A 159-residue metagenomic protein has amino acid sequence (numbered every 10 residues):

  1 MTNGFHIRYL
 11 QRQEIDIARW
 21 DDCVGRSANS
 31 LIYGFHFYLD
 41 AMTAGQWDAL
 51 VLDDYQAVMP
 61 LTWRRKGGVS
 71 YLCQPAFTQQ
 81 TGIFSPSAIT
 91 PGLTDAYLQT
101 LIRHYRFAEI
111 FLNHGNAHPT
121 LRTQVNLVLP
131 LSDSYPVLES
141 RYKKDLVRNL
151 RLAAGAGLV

Functional and structural regions predicted by a protein language model:
M1-I15, A117-V159: Acyltransferase donor/substrate-recognition loop-hinge adjacent to the catalytic core
F5, I15, D22-G25, F37-A96: Conserved donor-binding loop and adjoining core beta-sheet/short helix segment in diverse acyl/aminoacyl transferases
C23-R26, A41, Y97-L101, P130 (+2 more regions): Residues that form generic nucleotide/phosphate-binding pockets
R26-S27, G45-Q46, H104, G155-A156: Structured helix-beta-strand junction loops
N29-F37: Short Pro/Gly-enriched beta-strand edge/turn motifs at strand-loop
H36-A41, N113-A117: Short, solvent-exposed loop/turn elements at beta->coil junctions and helix N-caps that rim active or binding pockets
R64, P86-A88, N113-G115, P130-S132: Beta-hairpin (beta-strand-turn-beta-strand) motif
T90-N126: Non-catalytic accessory segments adjacent to catalytic cores
